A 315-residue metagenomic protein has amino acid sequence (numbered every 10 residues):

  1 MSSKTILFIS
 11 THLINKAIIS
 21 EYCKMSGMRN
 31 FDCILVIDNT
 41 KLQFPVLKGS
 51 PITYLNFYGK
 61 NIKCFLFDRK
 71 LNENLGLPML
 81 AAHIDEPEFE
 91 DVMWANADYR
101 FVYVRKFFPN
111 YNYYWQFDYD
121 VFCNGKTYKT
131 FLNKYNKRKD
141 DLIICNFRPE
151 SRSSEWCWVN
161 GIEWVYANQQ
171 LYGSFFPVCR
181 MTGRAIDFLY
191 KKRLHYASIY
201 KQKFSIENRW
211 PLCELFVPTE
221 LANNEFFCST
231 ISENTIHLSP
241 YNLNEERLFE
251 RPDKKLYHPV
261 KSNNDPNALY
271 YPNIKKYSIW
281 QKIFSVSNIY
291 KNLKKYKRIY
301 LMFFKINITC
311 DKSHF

Functional and structural regions predicted by a protein language model:
M1-A17: N-proximal low-complexity "stem/linker" segments adjacent to membrane-targeting elements
M1-S2, I279-F315: Non-catalytic N-terminal targeting/anchoring module and adjacent flexible stem/linker that precedes the structured
I14-G27: Short, well-formed alpha-helical segments that are part of the catalytic scaffolds of diverse glycosyltransferases
F31-P45: Short beta-strand/loop segment that forms part of the nucleotide-sugar
K41-N110: Active-site-proximal specificity loops/subdomain of glycosyltransferases
Y111-F122: Short beta-strand-to-loop acidic/aromatic patch adjacent to the donor-nucleotide binding site
F122-P218: Conserved catalytic core of nucleotide-sugar-dependent glycosyltransferases
Y196-Y296: C-terminal catalytic/acceptor-binding lobe
